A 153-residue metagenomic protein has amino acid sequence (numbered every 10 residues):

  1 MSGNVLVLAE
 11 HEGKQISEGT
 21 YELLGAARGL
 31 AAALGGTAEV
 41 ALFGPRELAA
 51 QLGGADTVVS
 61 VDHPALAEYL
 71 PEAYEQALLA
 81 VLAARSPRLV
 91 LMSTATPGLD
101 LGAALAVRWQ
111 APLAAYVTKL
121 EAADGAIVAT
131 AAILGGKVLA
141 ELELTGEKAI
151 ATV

Functional and structural regions predicted by a protein language model:
M1-V153: N-terminal glycine-rich FAD/FM-binding segment characteristic of electron-transfer flavoproteins
